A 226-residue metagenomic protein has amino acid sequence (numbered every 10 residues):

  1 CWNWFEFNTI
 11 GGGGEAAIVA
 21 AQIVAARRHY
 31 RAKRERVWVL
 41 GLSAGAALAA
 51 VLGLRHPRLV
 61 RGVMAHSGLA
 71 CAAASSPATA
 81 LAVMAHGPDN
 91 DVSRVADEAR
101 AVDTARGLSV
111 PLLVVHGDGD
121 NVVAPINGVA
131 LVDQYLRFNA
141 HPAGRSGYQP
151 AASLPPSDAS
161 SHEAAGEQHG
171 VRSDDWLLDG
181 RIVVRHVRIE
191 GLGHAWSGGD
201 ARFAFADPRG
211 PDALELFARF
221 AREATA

Functional and structural regions predicted by a protein language model:
C1-W38, L42, A47-L69, A73-D103 (+1 more regions): Serine-hydrolase catalytic machinery in alpha/beta-hydrolase-like enzymes
A20-I23, V129-L136, A218, R222: Non-transmembrane alpha-helical segments in soluble domains of secreted/periplasmic/extracellular proteins
Y30, H56, S67, Y135-A143 (+2 more regions): A generic secondary-structure signal for well-formed alpha-helical elements
C71-G147, S153-R181, E190-G191: The feature captures the conserved acid-bearing segment of alpha/beta-hydrolase catalytic domains
H186-G199: Active-site-adjacent mobile loop/cap segments within catalytic or ligand-binding domains
A204-A226: Catalytic active-site module of serine/aspartate enzymes centered on a nucleophile-bearing elbow/loop
